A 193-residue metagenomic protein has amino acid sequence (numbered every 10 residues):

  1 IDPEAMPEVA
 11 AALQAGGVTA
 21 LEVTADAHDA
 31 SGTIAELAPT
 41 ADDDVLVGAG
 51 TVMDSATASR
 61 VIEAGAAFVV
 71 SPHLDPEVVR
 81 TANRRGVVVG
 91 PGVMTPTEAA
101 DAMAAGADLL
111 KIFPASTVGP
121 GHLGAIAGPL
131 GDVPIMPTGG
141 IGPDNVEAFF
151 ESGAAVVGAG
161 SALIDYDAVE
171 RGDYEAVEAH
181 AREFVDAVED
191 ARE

Functional and structural regions predicted by a protein language model:
I1-G65, D132, P143, A168-R192: Conserved N-terminal beta1-alpha1 strand-loop-helix module at the mouth
I1-P3, A27, A49-S55, S71-D75 (+3 more regions): Glycine-rich beta-to-alpha transition loops that act as phosphate-gripper elements at the mouths of alpha/beta enzyme
E8-V9, D54-A64, T97-A105, I141-V157: Catalytic cores of alpha/beta
A12-L13, L37, V61, A82 (+3 more regions): Generic structural signal for hydrophobic
G17, A41, G65, H73 (+5 more regions): Conserved functional loop/turn residues at catalytic and ligand-binding sites
A20-E22, D44-G48, A67-F68, V88-G90 (+3 more regions): Structural preference for beta-strand elements that scaffold enzyme active sites
V69-V78, F113-P120, G153-E175: Glycine-rich phosphate-binding active-site loops on the catalytic face of alpha/beta enzymes
P72-V118: Histidine/lysine/aspartate-rich catalytic loop segments that bind and position anionic ligands
